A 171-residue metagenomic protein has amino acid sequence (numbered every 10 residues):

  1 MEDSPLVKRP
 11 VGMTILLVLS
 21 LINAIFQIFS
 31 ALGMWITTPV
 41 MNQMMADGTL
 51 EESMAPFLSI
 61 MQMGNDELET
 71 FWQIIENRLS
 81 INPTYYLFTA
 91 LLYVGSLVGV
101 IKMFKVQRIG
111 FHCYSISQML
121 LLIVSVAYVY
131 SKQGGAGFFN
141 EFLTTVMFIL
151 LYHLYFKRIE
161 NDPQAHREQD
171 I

Functional and structural regions predicted by a protein language model:
E2-I171: Topology signature of small-to-medium multi-pass alpha-helical membrane proteins
